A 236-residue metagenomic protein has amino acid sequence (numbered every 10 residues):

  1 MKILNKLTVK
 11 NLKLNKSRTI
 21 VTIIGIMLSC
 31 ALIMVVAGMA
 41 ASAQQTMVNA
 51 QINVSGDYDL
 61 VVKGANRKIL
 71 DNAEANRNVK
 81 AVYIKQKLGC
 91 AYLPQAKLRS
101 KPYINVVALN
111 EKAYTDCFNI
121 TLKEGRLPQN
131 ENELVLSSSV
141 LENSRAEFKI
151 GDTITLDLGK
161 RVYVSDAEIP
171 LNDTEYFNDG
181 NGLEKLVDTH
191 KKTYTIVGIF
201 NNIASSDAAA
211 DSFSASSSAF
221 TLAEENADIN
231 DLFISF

Functional and structural regions predicted by a protein language model:
M1-A31, Q44: N-terminal Sec/SRP start-transfer signal
I3-L7, G38, K191: Charged, alpha-helix-enriched surfaces in structured cytosolic catalytic cores of large nucleotide-utilizing machines
K13, A37, N105-V107: Short acidic/polar alpha-helix capping motifs at helix-coil junctions
M34, G38-S42: Transmembrane alpha-helix boundary/anchor motif
A41-F236: Basic-flanked hydrophobic alpha-helices used for secretion and membrane insertion
